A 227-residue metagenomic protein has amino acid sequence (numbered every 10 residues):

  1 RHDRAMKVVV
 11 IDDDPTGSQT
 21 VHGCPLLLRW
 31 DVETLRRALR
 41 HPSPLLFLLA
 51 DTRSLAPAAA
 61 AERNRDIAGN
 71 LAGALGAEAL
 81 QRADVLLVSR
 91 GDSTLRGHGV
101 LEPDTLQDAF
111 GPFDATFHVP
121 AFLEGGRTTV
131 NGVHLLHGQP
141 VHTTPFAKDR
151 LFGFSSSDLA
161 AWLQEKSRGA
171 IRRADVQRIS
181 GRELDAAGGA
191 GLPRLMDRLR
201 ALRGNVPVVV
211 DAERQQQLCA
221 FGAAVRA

Functional and structural regions predicted by a protein language model:
R1-A5: Short, Lys/Arg-enriched N-terminal segments with co-localized hydrophobic residues within the first ~10-30 amino acids
M6-D12, Q19-H22, L35-R37, P44 (+3 more regions): Cap/lid and interdomain-hinge subdomains that line or gate substrate/regulatory clefts in soluble alpha/beta enzymes
L27-L28, T105: Glycine-rich, phosphate-binding/catalytic loops in enzymes
L28-L35: Alpha-helical scaffolding within the catalytic cores of extracellular/periplasmic polymer-degrading hydrolases
L48-R53: Short loop/turn segments at strand-loop or loop-helix junctions that form parts of catalytic or ligand-binding pockets
V225-A227: Acidic, glycine-rich loop-and-beta core segments that form the ion-binding/anion-interacting portion of active sites
